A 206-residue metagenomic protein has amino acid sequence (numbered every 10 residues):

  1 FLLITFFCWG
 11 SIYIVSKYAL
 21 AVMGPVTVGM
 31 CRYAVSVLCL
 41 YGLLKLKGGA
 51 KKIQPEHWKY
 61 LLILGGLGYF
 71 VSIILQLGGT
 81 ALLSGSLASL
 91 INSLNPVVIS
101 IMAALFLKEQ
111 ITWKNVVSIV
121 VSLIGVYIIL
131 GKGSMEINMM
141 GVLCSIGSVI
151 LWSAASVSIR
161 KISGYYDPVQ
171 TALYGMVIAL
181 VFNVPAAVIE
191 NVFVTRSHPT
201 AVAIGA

Functional and structural regions predicted by a protein language model:
F1-T27, E136-K161, F182-N183, A201-A206: Glycine-/small-residue-enriched transmembrane alpha-helix faces in small-molecule transporters and effluxers
F7-C8, I12-Y13, Y41-N92, I128 (+1 more regions): Specific transmembrane alpha-helical segments of multi-pass solute transporters/efflux pumps, especially DMT/EamA
F7-C8, Y13-V15, V35, L67-V71 (+9 more regions): Hydrophobic residues within membrane-embedded alpha-helical segments of Major Facilitator Superfamily
I14-P25, G49-A50, G78-G85, Y127-M140 (+1 more regions): Membrane-interface helix termini and inter-helical loops of multi-pass transporters
Y18, G42-K45, I74, G78 (+5 more regions): Membrane-interface helix caps of multi-pass small-molecule transporters
L20-V28, I73-L94, G164-Q170: Structural motif at transmembrane-helix junctions in multi-pass transporters
T27-G42, L46, I63, N115-V121 (+3 more regions): Hydrophobic alpha-helical transmembrane segments of multi-pass integral membrane proteins, especially transporters
L40, L62, M102, I111-G131 (+2 more regions): Hydrophobic transmembrane alpha-helices of multi-pass small-molecule transport proteins
